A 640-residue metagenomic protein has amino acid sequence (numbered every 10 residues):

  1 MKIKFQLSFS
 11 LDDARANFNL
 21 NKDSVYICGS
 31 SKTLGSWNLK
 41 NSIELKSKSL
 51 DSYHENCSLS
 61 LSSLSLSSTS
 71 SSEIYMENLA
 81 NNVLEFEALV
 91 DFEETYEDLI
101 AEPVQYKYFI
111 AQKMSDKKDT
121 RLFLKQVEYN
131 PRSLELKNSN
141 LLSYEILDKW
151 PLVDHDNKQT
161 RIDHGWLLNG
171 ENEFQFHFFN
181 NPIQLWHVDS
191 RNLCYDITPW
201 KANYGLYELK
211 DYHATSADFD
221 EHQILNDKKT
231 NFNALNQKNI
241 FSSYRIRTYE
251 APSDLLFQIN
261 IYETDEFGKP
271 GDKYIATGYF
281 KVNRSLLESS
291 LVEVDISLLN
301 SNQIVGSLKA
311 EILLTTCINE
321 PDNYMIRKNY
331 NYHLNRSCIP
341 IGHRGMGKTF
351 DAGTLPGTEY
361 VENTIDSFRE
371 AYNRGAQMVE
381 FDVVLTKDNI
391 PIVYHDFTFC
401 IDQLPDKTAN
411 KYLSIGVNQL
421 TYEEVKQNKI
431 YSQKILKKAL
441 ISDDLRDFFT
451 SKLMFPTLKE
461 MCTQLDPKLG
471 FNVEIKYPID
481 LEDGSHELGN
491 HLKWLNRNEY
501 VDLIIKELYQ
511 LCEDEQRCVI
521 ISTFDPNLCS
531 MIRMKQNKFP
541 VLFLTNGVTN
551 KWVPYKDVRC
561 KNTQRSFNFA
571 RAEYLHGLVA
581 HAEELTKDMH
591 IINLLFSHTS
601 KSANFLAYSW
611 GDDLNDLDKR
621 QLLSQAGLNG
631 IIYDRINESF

Functional and structural regions predicted by a protein language model:
K2-K4, K22-Y26, S42, P103-Q105 (+2 more regions): Exposed beta-strand and adjacent loop surfaces of beta-rich binding modules that mediate intermolecular recognition
I3-L11, F174-N181: A short, amphipathic beta-strand motif
S8-S10, C28-K32, F109-A111, Y262-T264: Predominantly extracellular/luminal cell-surface or secreted proteins
D13-N21, G35-W37, Y96-I100, Q184-C194 (+1 more regions): A short beta-turn/strand-edge loop motif at beta-sheet boundaries
F18-A101, A111-S139: Aromatic-rich carbohydrate-binding modules that target alpha-glucans
L89-V104, S243-L255: Short Pro-Gly-centered beta-turn/loop motif in secreted/extracellular proteins
E102-Q112, L255-E263: A short, solvent-exposed beta-strand micro-motif common in secreted/extracellular proteins
N138-F640: Phosphate-group recognition and catalysis centered on beta-loop-alpha active-site segments
